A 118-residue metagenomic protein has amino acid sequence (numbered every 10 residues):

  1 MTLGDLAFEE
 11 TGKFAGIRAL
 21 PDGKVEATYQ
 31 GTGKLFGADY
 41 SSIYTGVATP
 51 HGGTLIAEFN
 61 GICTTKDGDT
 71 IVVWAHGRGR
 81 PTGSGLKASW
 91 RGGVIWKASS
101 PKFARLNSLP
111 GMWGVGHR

Functional and structural regions predicted by a protein language model:
M1-R118: Beta-strand-enriched cores of mature, soluble protein domains
